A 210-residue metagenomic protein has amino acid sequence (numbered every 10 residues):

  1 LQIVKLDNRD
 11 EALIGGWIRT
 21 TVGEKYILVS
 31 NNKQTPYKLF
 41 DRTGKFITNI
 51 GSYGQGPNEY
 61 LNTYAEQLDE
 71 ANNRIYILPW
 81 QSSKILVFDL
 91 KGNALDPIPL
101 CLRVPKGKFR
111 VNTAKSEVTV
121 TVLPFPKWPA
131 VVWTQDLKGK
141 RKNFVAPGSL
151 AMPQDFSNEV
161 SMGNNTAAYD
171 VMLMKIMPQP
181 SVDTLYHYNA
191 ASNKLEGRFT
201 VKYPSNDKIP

Functional and structural regions predicted by a protein language model:
L1-A12, K38-S52, S83-C101, P129-P153 (+1 more regions): Surface-exposed loop/turn elements that mediate protein-protein interactions on large endomembrane-trafficking
Q2-T35: Beta-strand-rich domains and repeat architectures in extracellular enzymes and scaffolds, especially beta-propellers
D7-A12, G16, P36, K45-N72 (+2 more regions): Blade-loop segments of beta-propeller domains
G15-R19, L61-E66, R103-N112, P153-N164 (+1 more regions): Repeated scaffold domains used in trafficking and secretory/extracellular systems, primarily beta-propellers
G23-N32, N73-P79, K115-P126, T166-H187 (+1 more regions): Short beta-strand elements that form the blades of beta-propeller/WD-repeat-like and other beta-sheet-rich scaffold
N31, D41, D69, P79 (+7 more regions): Acidic/polar residues at beta-strand termini and the immediately following turn/coil
I77, L90, I98-K138: Internal, well-ordered alpha/beta segment that forms a basic, Gly-enriched binding/recognition surface
V118-L173: Solenoidal tandem-repeat scaffolds enriched in leucines and small polar residues
